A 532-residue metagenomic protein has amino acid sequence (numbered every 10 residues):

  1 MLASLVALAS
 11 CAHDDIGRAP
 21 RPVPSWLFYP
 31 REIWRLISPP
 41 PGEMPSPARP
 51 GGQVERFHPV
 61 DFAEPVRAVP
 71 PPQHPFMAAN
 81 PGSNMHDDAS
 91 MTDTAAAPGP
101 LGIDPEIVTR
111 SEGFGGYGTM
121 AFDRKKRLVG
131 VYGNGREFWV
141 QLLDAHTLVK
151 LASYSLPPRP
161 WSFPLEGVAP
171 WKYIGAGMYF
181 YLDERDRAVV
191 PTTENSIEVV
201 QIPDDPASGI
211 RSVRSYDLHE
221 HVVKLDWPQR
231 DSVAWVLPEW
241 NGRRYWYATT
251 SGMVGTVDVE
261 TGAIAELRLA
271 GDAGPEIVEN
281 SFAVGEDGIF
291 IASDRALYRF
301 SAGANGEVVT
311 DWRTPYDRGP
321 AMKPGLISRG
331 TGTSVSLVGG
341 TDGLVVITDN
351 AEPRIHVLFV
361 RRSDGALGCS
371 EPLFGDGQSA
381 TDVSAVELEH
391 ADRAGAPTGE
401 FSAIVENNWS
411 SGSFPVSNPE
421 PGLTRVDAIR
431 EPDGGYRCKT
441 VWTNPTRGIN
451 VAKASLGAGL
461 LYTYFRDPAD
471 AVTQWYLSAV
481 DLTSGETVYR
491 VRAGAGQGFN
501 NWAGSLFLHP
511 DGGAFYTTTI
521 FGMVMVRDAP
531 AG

Functional and structural regions predicted by a protein language model:
A7-R159, R185-R187, A529-G532: Sequence/structural signature of beta-propeller modules and their immediately flanking N-terminal secretory/stalk
A97-I103, Y154-W171, V213-Q229, A270-P275 (+4 more regions): Surface-exposed loop and turn segments in beta-propeller and other repeat-based domains that flank or scaffold
E112-F122, P160-Y181, V222-P238, G274-G285 (+4 more regions): Repeated scaffold domains used in trafficking and secretory/extracellular systems, primarily beta-propellers
D123-K125, L182-R185, E239-G242, V284-E286 (+5 more regions): Residue-level detector of Asp-centered blade-edge/turn motifs that repeat once per structural unit in beta-propeller
G135-A145, E194-D205, S251-D258, R295-S301 (+4 more regions): Structural motif
P160-G177, E194-S196, I202-W240, T249-S251 (+2 more regions): Asp-box/WD-like beta-propeller blade repeats and closely related beta-sheet repeat scaffolds
L344-I347, V386-Q497: Loop/turn-rich, solvent-exposed surfaces of beta-rich toroidal or solenoidal domains
N500-G532: Blade-level signature of beta-propeller repeat domains, shared across WD40, Kelch, NHL, RCC1 and BNR/Asp-box propellers
